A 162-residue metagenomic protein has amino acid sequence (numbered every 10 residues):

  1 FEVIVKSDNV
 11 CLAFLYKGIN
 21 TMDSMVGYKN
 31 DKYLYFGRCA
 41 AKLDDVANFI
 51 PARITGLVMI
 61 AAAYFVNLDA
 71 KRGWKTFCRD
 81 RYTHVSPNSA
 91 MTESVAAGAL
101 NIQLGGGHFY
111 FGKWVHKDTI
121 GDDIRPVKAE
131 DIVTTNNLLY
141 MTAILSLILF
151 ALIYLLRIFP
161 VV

Functional and structural regions predicted by a protein language model:
F1-M22, G27-V162: Hydrophobic alpha-helical transmembrane segments
